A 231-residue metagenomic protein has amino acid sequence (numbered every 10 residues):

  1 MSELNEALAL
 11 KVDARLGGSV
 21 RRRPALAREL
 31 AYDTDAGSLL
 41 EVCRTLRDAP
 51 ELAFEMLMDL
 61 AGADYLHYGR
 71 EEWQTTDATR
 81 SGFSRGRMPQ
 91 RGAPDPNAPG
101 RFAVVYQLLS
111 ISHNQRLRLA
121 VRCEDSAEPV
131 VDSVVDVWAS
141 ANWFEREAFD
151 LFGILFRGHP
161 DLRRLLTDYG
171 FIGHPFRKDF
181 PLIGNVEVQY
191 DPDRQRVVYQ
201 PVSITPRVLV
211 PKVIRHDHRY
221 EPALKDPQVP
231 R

Functional and structural regions predicted by a protein language model:
M1-R231: Terminal low-complexity/charged segments
